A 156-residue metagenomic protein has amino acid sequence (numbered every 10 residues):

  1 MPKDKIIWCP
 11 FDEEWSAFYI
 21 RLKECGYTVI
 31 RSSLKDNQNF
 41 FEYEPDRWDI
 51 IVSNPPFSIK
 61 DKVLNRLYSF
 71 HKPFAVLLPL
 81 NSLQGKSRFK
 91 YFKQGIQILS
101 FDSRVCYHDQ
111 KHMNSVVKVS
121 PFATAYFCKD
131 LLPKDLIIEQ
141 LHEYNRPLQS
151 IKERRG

Functional and structural regions predicted by a protein language model:
M1-G156: Class I S-adenosyl-L-methionine-dependent methyltransferase catalytic core
